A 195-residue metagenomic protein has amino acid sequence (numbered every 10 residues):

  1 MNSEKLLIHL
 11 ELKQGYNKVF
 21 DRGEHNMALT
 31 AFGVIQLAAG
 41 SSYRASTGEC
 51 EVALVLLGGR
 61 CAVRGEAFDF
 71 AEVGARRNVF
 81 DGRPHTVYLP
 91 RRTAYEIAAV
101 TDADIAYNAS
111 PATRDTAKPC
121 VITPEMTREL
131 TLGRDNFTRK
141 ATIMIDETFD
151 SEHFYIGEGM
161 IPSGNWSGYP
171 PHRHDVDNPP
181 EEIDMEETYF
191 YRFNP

Functional and structural regions predicted by a protein language model:
M1-E11: Intrinsically disordered, low-complexity terminal regions
E11-R44, E51, R134-T188, R192: A short glycine-rich, His/Asp/Glu-containing loop-to-beta-strand
Y43-A45, V63-R64, E72, V87-L89 (+3 more regions): Short beta-strand His + acidic residue motifs that chelate non-heme Fe in jelly-roll/DSBH and cupin folds
A45-G48, A53-G82, T188-P195: A short beta-strand-loop-beta hairpin characteristic of the jelly-roll/cupin
G48, L56, G82, P90-R92 (+4 more regions): A short, compositionally biased micro-patch
F70-P84, Y88-T93, I122-E125, R139-A141: Short acidic (Asp/Glu) patches
R77-T116: Ligand-binding loop in jelly-roll beta-barrel domains
A103-M144, F149, E181-E182: An exposed, glycine/acidic-rich loop-and-rim segment of catalytic or binding clefts
